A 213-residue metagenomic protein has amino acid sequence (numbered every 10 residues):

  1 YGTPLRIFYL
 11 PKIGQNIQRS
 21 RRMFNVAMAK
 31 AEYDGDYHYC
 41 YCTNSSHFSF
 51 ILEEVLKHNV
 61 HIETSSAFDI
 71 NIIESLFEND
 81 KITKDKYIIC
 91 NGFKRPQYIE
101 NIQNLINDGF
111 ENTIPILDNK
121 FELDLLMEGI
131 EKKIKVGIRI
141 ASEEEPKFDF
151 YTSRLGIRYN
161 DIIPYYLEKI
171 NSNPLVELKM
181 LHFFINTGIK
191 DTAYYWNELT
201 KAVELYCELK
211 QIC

Functional and structural regions predicted by a protein language model:
Y1-D34, C42: Low-complexity, highly charged intrinsically disordered N-terminal segments that act as targeting/localization
H38-C213: Active-site-proximal beta-alpha core segment in soluble small-molecule metabolic enzymes
